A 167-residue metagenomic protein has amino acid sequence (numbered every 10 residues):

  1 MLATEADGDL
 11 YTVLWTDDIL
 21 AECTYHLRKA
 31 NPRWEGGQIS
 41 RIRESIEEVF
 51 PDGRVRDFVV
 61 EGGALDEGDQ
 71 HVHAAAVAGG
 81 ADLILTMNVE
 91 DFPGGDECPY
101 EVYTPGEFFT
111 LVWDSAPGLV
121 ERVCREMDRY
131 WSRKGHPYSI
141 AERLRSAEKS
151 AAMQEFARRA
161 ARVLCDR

Functional and structural regions predicted by a protein language model:
M1-W15: Short, well-structured N-terminal submotif of metal-dependent ribonuclease cores
L10, P51-D52, P99: A generic structural signal for alpha->beta connector loops
L14-F58, D128-A147: PIN-domain endoribonuclease scaffold, especially VapC-family toxins
L20-E22, G62-L65, F108-V112: A short acidic, often aromatic-flanked loop/helix-cap motif at beta-alpha or helix-coil junctions that lines enzyme
P51-L83, L119, K134-H136, M153 (+1 more regions): Active-site neighborhoods of divalent-metal-dependent phosphate/nucleic-acid chemistry enzymes
D69-Y103: Acidic, metal-binding active-site segment of PIN/NYN-like and related structure-specific nucleases
V89-R167: Acidic, PIN/NYN-like endoribonuclease modules and their adjacent C-terminal/linker elements
